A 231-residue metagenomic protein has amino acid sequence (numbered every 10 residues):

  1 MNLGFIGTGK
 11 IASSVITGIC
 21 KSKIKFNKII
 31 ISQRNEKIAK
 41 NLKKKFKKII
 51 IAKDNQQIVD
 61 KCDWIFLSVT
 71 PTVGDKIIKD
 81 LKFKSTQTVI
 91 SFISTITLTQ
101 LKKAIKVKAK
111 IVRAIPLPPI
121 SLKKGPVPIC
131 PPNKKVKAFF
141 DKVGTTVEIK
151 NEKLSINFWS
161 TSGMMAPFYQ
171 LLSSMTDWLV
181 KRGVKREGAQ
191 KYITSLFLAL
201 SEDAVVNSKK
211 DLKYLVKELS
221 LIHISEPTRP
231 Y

Functional and structural regions predicted by a protein language model:
M1-K45, I50-K53, Q57, D177-K181: NAD(P)+-binding Rossmann beta1-loop-alpha1 motif at the extreme N-terminus of oxidoreductases
A12, A39, C62, G74 (+5 more regions): A general structural signal for well-ordered alpha-helical segments in protein cores
I29, A39, I58, G74 (+2 more regions): Small-residue helix-packing motif on alpha-helices
E36-I38, F46-I49, N55-I129, N133: Rossmann-like NAD(P)(H) cofactor-binding subdomain of soluble oxidoreductases
Q100-K110, G125-N207: Internal alpha-helical scaffold of NAD(P)-dependent oxidoreductase catalytic cores
L198-S201, V205-N207, K213-L221, S225: N-terminal glycine-/lysine-enriched basic segments
E226-Y231: Single conserved hydrophobic/aromatic residue that forms the stacking wall/gate of nucleotide- or nucleobase-binding
